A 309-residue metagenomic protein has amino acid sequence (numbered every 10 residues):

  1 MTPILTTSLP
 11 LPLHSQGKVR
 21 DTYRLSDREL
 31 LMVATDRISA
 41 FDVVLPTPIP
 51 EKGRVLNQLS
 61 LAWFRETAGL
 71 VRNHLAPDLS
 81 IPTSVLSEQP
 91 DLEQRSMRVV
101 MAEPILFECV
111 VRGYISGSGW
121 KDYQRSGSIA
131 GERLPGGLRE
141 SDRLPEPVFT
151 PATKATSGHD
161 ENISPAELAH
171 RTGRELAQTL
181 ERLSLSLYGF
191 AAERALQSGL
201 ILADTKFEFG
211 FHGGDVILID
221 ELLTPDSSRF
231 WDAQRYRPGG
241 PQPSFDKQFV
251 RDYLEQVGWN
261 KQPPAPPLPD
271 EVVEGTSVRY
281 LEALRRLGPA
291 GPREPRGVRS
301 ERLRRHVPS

Functional and structural regions predicted by a protein language model:
M1-A152, K261-P267, E271-P308: Active-site loop/lid in soluble adenylation, ligation, and acyl-transfer enzymes
L13, D21-L25, L200-A203, F207 (+1 more regions): Hydrophobic/aromatic-rich, well-ordered segments within soluble, folded domains that form packed cores
T35, D91, F190, I217-P225: Catalytic cores of nucleic-acid ligases and guanylyltransferases
R54, Q58, E175, T179-R182 (+4 more regions): Generic recognition of stable, solvent-exposed alpha-helical segments in well-folded globular domains
V111, L202-L222: Conserved metal-phosphate-binding beta-hairpin within the catalytic cores of diverse ATP-dependent phosphoryl-transfer
R143-R174: A short mid-domain helix/strand-loop element embedded in enzyme catalytic domains that forms or borders the active-site
T172-A203: A long amphipathic alpha-helix within ATP-dependent nucleotide-binding catalytic cores
L222-L287: C-terminal helix-cap and adjacent tail motif
